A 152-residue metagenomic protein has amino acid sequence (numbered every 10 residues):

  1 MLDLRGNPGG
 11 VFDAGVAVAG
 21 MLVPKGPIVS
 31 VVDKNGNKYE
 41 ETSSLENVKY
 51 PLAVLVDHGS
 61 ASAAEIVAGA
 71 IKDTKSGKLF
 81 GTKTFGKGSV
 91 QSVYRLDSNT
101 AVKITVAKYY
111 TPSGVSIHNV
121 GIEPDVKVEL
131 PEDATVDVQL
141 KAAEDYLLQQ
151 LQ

Functional and structural regions predicted by a protein language model:
M1-D3, V29-V31, P51-V56, K78-G81 (+1 more regions): Structural recognition of the beta-strand scaffold that forms the well-ordered cores of secreted hydrolase catalytic
M1-P8, D13-G20, S30-V31, V128-Q152: C-terminal recognition in membrane/secretory proteostasis and scaffolding
L2, L22, L52, I71 (+2 more regions): Terminal peptide-recognition signature
P8-S62, S89-R95, Y110: Gly/Ser/Thr-rich loop/hinge elements
V48-P51, K75, S89, T100-T105: Envelope-exposed proteins and targeting segments
T74-K87: Short, well-structured beta-strand/strand-turn elements
Q91-Y94, V102-D133: Conserved P-loop NTPase
